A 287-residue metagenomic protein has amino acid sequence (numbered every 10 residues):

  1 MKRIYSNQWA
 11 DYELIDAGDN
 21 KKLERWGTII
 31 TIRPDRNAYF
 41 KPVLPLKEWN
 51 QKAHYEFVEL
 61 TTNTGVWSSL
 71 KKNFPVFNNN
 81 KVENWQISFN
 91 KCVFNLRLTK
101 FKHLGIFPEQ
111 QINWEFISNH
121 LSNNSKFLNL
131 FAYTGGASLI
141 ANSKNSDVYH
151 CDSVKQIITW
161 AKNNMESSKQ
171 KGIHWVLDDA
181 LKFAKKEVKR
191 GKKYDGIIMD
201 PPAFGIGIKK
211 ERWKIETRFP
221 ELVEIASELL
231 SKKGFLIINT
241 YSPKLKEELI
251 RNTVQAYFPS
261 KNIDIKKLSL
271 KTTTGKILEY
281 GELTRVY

Functional and structural regions predicted by a protein language model:
Q8-E24, T31-I106, E115: Non-catalytic substrate-recognition/targeting regions of SAM-dependent transferases
P108-N123: Conserved alpha-helix/loop element of class I SAM-dependent methyltransferases that forms part of the SAM/SAH-binding
N124-Y133: Conserved class I S-adenosyl-L-methionine
T134-S146: Conserved SAM-binding loop of SAM-dependent methyltransferases across substrates and taxa, primarily the Class I
D147-D152: Conserved SAM-binding motif I beta-strand of class I
S153-I198: S-adenosyl-L-methionine
T217-K232: A short glycine-rich, Lys/Arg-flanked "PGG" loop and its adjoining helix->strand segment in the class I
F235-Y287: C-terminal catalytic and target-recognition region of SAM-dependent MTase-like enzymes, primarily methyltransferases
